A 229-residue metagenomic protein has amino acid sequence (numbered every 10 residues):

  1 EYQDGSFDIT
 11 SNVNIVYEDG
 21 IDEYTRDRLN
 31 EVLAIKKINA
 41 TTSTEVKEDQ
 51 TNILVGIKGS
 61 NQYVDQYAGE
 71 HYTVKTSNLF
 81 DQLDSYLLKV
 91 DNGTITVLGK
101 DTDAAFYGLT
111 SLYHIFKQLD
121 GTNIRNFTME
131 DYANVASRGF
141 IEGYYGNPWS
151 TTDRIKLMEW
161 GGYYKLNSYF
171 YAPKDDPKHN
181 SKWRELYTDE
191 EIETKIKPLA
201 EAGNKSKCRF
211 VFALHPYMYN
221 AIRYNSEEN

Functional and structural regions predicted by a protein language model:
E1-D103, Y107, S111-D131: Acidic, contiguous N-terminal accessory segments
V74-N229: Feature activates predominantly on carbohydrate-active enzymes
